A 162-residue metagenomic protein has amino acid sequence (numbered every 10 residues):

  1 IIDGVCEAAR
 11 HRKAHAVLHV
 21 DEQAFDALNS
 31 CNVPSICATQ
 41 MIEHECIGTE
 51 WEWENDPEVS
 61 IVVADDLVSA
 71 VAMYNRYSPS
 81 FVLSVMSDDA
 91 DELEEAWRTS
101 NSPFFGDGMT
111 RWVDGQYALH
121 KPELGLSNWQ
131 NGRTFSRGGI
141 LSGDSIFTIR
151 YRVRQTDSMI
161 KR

Functional and structural regions predicted by a protein language model:
I1-D56: ALDH superfamily catalytic-core signature
D3-A8, N75-P79, T99-P103: Short, solvent-exposed amphipathic alpha-helical segments in soluble enzyme and RNA/protein-processing domains
L18-H19, T39-Q40, S80, D88-R162: C-terminal segments
V20-Q23, A64-D65, M86-D89: Structural motif
A24, L67, T110-R111: Short, solvent-exposed coil/turn elements at secondary-structure transition points
N55-D65, S80-V85: Short, well-ordered beta-strand elements within core beta-sheets of diverse protein domains
A64-L67, Y151: Short loop segments at secondary-structure junctions
